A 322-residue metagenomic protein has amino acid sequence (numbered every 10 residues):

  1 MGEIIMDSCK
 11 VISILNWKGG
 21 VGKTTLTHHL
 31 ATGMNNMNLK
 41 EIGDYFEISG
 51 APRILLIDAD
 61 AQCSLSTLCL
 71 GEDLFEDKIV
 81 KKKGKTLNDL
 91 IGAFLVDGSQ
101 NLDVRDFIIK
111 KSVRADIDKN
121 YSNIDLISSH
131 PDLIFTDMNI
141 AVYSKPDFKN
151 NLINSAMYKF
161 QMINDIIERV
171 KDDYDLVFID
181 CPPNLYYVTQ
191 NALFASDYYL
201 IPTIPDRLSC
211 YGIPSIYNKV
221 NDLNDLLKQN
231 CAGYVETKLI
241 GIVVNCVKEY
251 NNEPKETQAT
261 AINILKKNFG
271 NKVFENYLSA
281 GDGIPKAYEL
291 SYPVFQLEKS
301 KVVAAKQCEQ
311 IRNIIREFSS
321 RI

Functional and structural regions predicted by a protein language model:
M1-I322: P-loop NTP-binding core
